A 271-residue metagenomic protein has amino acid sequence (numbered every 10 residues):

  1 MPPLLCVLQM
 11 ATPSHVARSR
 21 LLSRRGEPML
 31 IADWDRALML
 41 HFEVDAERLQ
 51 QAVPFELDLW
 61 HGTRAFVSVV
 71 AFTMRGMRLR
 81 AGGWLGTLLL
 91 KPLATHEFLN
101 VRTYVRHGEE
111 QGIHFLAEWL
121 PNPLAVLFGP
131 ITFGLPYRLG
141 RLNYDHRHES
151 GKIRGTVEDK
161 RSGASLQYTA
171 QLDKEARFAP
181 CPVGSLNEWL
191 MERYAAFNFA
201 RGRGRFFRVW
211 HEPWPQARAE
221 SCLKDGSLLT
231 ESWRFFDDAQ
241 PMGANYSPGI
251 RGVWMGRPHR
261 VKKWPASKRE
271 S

Functional and structural regions predicted by a protein language model:
P2-G82, W210, W214-E270: Hydrophobic, proline/glycine-rich low-complexity stretches
L21, P28-R147: Structured, non-membrane catalytic/scaffold regions adjacent to prosthetic-group chemistry
D35-A37, N100-E270: Internal, well-folded beta-alpha domain core
